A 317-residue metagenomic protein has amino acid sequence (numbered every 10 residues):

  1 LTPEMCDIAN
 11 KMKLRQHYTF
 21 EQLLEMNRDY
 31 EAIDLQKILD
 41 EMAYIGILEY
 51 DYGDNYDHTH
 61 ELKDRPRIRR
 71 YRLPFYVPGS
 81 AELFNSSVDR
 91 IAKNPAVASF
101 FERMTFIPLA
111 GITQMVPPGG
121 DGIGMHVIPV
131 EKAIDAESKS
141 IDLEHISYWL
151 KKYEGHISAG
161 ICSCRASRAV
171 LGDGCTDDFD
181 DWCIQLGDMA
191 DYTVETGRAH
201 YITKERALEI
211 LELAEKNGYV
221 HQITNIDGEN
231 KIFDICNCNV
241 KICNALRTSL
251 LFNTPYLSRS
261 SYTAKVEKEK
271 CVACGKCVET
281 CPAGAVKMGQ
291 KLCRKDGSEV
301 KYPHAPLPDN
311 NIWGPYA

Functional and structural regions predicted by a protein language model:
L1-C6: Short alpha-helical segments that sit at the start of domains
A9, L14-N27: Short acidic, hydrophobic short linear motifs in intrinsically disordered regions
R28-Y44: Short amphipathic alpha-helical interaction segments
Y30, Y71-L73, I223-N230, D234 (+2 more regions): Ferredoxin-like iron-sulfur electron-transfer modules
A43-H58, V286-K287: A short, conserved structural fragment
A43-Y44, E215, V278, P282: Alpha-helix C-terminal capping/helix-coil junction sites
D57-I107: Short, amphipathic alpha-helical interaction segments positioned at domain boundaries
M104-T263, R294-G297, H304: Catalytic cores of enzyme domains
